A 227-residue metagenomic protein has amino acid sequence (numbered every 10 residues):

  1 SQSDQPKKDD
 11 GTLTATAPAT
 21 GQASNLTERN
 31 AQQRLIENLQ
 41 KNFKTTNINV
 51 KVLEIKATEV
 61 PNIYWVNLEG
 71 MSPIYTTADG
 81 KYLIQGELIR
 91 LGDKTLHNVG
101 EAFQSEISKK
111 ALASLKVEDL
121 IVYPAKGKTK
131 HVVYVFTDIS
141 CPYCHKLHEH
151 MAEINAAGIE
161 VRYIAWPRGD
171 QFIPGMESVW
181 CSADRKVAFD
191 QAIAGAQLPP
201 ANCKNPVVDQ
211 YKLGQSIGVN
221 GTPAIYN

Functional and structural regions predicted by a protein language model:
S1-V132, K212-G221, Y226-N227: Non-globular targeting/processing and membrane-anchoring segments
P124, T129-C203, Q215-N220: Structural alpha/beta surface segment adjacent to cysteine/selenocysteine redox centers across thiol/disulfide enzymes
